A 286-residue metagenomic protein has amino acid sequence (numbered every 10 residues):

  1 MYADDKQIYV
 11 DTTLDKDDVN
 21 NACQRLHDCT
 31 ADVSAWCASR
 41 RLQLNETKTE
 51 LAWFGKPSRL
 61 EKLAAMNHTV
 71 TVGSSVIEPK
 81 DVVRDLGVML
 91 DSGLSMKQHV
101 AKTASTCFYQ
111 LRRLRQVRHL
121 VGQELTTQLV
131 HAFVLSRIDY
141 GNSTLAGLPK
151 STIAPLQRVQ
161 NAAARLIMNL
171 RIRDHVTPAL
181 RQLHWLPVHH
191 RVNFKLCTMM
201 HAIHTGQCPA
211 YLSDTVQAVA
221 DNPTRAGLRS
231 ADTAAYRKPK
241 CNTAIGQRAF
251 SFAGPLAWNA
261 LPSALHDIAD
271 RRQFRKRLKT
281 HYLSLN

Functional and structural regions predicted by a protein language model:
M1-N286: Hydrophobic/basic alpha-helical segments
